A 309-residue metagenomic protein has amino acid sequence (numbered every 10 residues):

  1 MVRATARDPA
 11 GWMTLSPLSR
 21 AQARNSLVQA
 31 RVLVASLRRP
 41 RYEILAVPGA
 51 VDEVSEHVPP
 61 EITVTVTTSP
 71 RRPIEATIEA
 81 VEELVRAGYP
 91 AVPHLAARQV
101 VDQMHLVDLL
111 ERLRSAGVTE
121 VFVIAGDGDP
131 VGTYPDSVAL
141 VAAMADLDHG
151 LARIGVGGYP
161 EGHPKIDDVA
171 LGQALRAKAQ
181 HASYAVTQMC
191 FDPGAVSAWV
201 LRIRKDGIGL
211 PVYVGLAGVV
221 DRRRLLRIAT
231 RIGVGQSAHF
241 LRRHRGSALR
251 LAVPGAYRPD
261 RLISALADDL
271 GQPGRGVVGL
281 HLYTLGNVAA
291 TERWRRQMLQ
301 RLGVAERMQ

Functional and structural regions predicted by a protein language model:
S19-R20, L27-L171: Active-site beta->alpha loop and helix N-cap motifs at the rims of alpha/beta catalytic domains
Y42-A46, D136-P160, G209-G271, G286 (+1 more regions): Active-site pocket-lining/capping segments in soluble small-molecule metabolic enzymes
E43, S69, R98, P164-D167 (+5 more regions): Glycine- and other small-residue-rich loops at beta-strand/loop junctions that grip anionic moieties
V85, E111-R114, K178-A179, R204 (+1 more regions): Non-catalytic positions within long, well-ordered alpha-helices that form the structural scaffold/packing of enzyme
P93, K178-H181, V214, L280: Conserved, mostly hydrophobic/aromatic
V101-D102, D129-P135, T187-R202, R222 (+1 more regions): Active-site glycine- and acidic-residue-rich loops that bind and position anionic ligands or nucleotide-like cofactors
K165-Q180, A185, A195: Active-site glycine-rich loop that binds ribose-phosphate moieties when present
K178, V278-R293: Charge-patterned, long linear interaction tracts outside catalytic cores
